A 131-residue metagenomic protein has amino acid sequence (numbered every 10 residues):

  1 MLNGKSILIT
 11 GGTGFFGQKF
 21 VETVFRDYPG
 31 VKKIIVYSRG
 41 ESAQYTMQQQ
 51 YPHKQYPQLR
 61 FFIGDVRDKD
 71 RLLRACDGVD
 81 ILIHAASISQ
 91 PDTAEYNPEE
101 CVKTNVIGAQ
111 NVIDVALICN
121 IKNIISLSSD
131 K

Functional and structural regions predicted by a protein language model:
M1-L2, P29: Short, flexible coil/linker segments at domain boundaries that flank nucleotide/cofactor-interacting
N3-K5, V79, I121: Phosphate-coordination loops involved in phosphoryl transfer and adenosine-cofactor binding
K5-D27: N-terminal Rossmann NAD(P)H-binding glycine-rich loop of SDR-like oxidoreductase domains
T23-K33, N120: Conserved S-adenosyl-L-methionine
P29-A43: Conserved glycine-rich Rossmann-like NAD(P)H-binding loop of the short-chain dehydrogenase/reductase
A43-Q49: Short alpha-helix adjacent to the SAM-binding motif of class I
Y51-Q55, L59-K103: NAD(P)H-binding glycine-rich loop region in Rossmannoid oxidoreductase-like domains and their noncatalytic homologs
I81-H84, I88-T93, P98-K103, I107-K131: Conserved Rossmann-fold NAD(P)-dependent oxidoreductase catalytic core, especially the SDR/UDP-sugar
